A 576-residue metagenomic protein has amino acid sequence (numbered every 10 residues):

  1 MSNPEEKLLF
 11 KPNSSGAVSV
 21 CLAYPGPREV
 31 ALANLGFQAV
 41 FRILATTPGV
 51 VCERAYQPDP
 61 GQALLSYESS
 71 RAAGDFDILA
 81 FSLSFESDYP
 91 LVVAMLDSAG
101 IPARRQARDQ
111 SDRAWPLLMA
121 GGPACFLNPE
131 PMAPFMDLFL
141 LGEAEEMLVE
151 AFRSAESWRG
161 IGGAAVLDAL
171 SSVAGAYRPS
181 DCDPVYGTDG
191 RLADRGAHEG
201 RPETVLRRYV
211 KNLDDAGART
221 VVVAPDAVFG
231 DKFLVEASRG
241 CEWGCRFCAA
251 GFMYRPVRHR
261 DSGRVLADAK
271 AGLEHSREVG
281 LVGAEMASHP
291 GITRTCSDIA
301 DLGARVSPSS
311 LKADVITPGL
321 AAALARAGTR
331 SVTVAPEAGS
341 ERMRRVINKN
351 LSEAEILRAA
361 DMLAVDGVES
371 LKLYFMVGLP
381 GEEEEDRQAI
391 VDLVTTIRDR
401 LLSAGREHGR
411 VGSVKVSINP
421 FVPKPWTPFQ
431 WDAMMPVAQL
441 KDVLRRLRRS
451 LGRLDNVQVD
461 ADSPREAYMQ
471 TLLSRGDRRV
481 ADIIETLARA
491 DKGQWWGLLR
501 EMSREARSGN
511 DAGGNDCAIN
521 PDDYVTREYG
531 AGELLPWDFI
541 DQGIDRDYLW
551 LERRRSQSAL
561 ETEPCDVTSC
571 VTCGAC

Functional and structural regions predicted by a protein language model:
M1-C21, R28-E29, V185-L234, G543-R555: N-terminal [4Fe-4S]-dependent radical SAM core
M1-L9, V20-L22, G452-C576: Radical SAM enzyme core and accessory elements
L22-A23, P27, S87, A269-K415 (+1 more regions): Conserved SAM/AdoMet-binding glycine-rich loop
L22-G26, L44, V221-F247, R330 (+2 more regions): N-terminal pre-triad scaffold of radical SAM enzymes
P48-P60: A short beta-strand-loop structural module common to alpha/beta enzyme folds
Q57-G196, P428-D477, I484-G497: Glycine-rich beta-alpha loop elements in corrinoid/cobalamin-binding modules across cobalamin-dependent enzymes
D183-V185, W243, P290-I292, G319-L320 (+5 more regions): Flexible glycine/acidic-rich beta-alpha junction loops that bind and position SAM and/or redox cofactors in anaerobic
F247-R264, C576: Iron-sulfur (Fe-S) cluster-binding segments and ferredoxin-like electron-carrier domains, especially [2Fe-2S]
